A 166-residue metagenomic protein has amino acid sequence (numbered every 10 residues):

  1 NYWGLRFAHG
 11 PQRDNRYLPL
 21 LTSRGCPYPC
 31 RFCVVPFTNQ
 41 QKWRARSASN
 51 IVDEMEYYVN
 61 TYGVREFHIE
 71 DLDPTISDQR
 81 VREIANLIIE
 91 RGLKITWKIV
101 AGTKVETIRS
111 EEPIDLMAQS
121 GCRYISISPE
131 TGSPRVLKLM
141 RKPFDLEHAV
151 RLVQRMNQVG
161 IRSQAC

Functional and structural regions predicted by a protein language model:
Y2-Q164: Radical SAM [4Fe-4S] cluster-binding motif and immediate context
